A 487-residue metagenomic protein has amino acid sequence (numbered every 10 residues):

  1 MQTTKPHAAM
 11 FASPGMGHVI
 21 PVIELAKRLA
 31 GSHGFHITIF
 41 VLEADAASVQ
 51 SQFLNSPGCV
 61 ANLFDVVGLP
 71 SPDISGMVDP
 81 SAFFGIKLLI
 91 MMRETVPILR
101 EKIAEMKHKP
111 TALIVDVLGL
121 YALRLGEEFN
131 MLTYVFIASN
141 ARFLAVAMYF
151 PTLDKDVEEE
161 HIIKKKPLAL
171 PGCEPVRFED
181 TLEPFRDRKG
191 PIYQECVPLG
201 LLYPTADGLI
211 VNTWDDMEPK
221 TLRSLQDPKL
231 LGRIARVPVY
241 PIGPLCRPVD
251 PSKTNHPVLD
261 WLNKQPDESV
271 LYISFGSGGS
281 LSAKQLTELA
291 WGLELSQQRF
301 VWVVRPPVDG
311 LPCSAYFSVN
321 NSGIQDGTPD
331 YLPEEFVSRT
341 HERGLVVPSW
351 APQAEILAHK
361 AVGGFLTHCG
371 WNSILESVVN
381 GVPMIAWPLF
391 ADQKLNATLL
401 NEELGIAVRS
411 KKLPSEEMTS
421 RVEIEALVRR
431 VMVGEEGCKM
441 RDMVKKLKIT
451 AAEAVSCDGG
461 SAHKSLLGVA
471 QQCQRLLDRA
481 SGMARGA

Functional and structural regions predicted by a protein language model:
M1-A487: Glycosyltransferase specificity loop/lid
